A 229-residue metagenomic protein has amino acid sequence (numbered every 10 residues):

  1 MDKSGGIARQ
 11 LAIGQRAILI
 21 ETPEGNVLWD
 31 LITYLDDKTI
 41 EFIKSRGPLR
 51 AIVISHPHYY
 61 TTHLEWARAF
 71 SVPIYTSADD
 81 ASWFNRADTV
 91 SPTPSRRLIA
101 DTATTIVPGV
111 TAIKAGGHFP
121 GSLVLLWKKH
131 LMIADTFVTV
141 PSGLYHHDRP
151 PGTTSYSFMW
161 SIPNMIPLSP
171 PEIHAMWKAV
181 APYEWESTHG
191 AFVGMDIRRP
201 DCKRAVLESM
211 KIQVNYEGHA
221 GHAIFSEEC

Functional and structural regions predicted by a protein language model:
M1-E24, P182, I197, E227-C229: Zn-dependent metallo-beta-lactamase
M1-K3, E41-K44, L64-P120, S155 (+1 more regions): Metallo-beta-lactamase
R9-A51, R86-S95: Pre-active-site segment of Zn-dependent metallo-hydrolases
R16-I18, T102, L123: Residue-level detector of beta-strand structural context in well-folded domains
G25-L35, V72, T111-E228: Metallo-beta-lactamase
R50-Y59: Metallo-beta-lactamase
